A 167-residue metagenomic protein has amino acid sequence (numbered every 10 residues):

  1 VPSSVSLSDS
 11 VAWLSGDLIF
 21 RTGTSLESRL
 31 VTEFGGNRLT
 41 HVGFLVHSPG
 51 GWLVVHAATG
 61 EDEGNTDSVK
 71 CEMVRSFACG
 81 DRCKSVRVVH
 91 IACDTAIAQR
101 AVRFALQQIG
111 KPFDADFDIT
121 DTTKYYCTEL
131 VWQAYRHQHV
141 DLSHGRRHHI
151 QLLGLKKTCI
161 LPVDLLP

Functional and structural regions predicted by a protein language model:
V1-W13, G23-V31: Beta-lactamase-like hydrolase cores
S15-D17: Loop/turn positions that initiate beta-strands
R21-H90, F113-Y125: Glycine-rich catalytic cores of cysteine/serine-nucleophile enzymes that process amide/ester linkages in cell-envelope
H47, L106-G110, W132-V140: Sec-exported extracytoplasmic/periplasmic mature domains
A92-A96: Acidic beta-strand-loop-alpha-helix segment within the catalytic core of divalent metal-dependent phosphate-processing
I97-A105, T123, C127-L130: Stable alpha-helical elements in mature extracytoplasmic
F117-P167: Activation targets extended, charge/polar-rich intrinsically disordered C-terminal tails
